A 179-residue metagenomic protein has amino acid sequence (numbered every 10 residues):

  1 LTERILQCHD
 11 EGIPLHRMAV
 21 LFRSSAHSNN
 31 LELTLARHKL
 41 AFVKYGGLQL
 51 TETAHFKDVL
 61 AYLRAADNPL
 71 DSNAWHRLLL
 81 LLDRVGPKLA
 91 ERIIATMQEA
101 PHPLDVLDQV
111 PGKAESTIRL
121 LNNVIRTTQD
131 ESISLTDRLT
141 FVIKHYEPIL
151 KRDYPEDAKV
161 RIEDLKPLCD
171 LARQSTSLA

Functional and structural regions predicted by a protein language model:
L1-A41, A66-N68: Helicase P-loop NTPase motor core
Q7, K44-Y45, L60, L79: A generic, residue-level signal for flexible/boundary positions that often mark functional hotspots
P14, S28-T34, T53, L60-A179: Conserved helicase C-terminal RecA-like lobe
A19, G47, E156: Conserved short-loop catalytic and cofactor-binding motifs
L21, Y45, E52: Active-site-adjacent beta-strand anchor residues
K39-Q49: Conserved RecA-like helicase motor-core motifs
